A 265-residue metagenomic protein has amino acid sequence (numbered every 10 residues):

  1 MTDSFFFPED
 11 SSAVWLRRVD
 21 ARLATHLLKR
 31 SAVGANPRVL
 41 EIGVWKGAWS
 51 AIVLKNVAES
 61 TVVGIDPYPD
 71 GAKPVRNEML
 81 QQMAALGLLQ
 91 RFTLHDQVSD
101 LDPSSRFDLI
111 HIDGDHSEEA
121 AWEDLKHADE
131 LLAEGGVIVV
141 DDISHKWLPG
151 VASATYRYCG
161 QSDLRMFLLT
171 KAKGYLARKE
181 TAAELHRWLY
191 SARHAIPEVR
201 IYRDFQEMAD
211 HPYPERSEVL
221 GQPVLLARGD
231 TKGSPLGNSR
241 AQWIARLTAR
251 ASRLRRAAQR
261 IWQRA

Functional and structural regions predicted by a protein language model:
M1-F7, R18: S-adenosyl-L-methionine
F5-A13, T25-W262: S-adenosylmethionine/decaboxylated-SAM
V19-L23: N-terminal pre-P-loop "Q-motif" helix
